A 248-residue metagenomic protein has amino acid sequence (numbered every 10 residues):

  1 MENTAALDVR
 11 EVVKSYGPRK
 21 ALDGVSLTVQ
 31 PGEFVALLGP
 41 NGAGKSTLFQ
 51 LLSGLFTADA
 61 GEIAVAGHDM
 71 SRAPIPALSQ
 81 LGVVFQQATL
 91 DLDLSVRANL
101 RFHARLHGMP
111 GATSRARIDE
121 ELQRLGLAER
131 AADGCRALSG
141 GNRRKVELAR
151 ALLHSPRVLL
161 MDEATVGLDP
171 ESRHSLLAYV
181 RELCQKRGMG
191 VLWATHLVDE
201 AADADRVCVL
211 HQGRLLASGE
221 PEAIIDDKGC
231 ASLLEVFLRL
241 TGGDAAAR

Functional and structural regions predicted by a protein language model:
G61-R72, A77: Conserved ABC transporter NBD signature motif
R101, R105, A112-R130: Conserved ABC ATPase "signature" region
G134-L138: Conserved ABC ATPase signature
S155: Conserved catalytic motifs of ABC-family nucleotide-binding domains
L159-D162: Catalytic Walker B motif of ABC-type/P-loop ATPase nucleotide-binding domains
S218-G219: ABC ATPase "signature
